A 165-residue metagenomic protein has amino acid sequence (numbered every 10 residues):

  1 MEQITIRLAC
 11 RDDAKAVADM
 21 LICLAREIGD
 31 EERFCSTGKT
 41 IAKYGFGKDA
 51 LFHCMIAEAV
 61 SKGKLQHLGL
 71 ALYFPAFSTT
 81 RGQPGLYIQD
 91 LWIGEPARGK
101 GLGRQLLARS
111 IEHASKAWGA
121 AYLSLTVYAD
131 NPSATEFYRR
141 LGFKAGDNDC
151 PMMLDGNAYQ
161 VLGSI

Functional and structural regions predicted by a protein language model:
L8-A14, I22-Q83, Q89, L107 (+3 more regions): Acetyl-CoA-dependent GNAT
A9, L91-I93, V127: Hydrophobic adenine-recognition pocket in adenosine-nucleotide-binding enzymes
G94-P96, K100, A129-D130: Active-site acidic-Proline motif in GNAT/NAT acetyltransferases
A97, G101-R109: Conserved acetyl-CoA pyrophosphate-binding loop and the N-cap/start of the following alpha-helix in GNAT-like
R104, A129-N148: Conserved active-site alpha-helix within GNAT-family acetyltransferase domains
S115-T126: Conserved GNAT acetyl-CoA-binding A-motif
K116, C150-I165: Terminal substrate-recognition subdomain of acyl/acetyltransferases
